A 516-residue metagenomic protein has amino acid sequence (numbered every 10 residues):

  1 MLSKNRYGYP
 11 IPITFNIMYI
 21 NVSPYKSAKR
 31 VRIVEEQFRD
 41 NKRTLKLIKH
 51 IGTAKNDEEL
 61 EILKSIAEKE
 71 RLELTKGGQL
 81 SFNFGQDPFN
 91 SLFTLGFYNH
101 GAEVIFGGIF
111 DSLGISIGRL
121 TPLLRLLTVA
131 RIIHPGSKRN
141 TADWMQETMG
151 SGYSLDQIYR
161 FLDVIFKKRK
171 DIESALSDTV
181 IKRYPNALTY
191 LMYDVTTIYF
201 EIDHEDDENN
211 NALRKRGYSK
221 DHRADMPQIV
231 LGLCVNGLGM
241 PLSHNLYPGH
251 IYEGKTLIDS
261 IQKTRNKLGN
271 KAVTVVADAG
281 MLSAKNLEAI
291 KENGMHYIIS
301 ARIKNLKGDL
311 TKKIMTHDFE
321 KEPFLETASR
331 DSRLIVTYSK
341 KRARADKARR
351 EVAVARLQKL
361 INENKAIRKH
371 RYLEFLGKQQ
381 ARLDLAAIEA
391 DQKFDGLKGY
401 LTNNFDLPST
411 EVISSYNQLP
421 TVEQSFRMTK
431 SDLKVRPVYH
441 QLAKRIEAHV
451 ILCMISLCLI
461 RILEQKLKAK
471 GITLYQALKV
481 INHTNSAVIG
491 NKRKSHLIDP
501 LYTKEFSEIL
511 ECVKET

Functional and structural regions predicted by a protein language model:
M1-A212, D225, G232-H250, I258 (+2 more regions): Dynamic "connector" segments at or just before major functional cores
K26-R30, R223-I229, K393-D395, T421-V422: Short, flexible loop/turn motifs enriched in small residues
I33, T141, M192-V195, G239 (+5 more regions): Conserved structural-core and active-site-/substrate-pathway-adjacent residues in large, well-folded domains of enzymes
R39-K42, T148-Y153, Y184-A187, G237-M240 (+5 more regions): Secondary-structure transition/capping motifs at alpha-helix termini and the adjoining loop/turn into the next element
Q228-I229, N236, S243-L246, G294-S415 (+2 more regions): An anionic, glycine-rich sequence signature occurring as long contiguous blocks
L246, I251, K255-S260, N266-L268 (+5 more regions): Catalytic or ion-translocation cores adjacent to nucleophile or general acid/base/metal-coordination motifs in diverse
S409-Y439: Short amphipathic alpha-helical "interface-anchor" segments enriched in bulky aromatics
S456, I462-N491: Conserved nucleotidyltransferase catalytic core and NTase-mimicking acidic/glycine-rich helix/loop elements in nucleic
